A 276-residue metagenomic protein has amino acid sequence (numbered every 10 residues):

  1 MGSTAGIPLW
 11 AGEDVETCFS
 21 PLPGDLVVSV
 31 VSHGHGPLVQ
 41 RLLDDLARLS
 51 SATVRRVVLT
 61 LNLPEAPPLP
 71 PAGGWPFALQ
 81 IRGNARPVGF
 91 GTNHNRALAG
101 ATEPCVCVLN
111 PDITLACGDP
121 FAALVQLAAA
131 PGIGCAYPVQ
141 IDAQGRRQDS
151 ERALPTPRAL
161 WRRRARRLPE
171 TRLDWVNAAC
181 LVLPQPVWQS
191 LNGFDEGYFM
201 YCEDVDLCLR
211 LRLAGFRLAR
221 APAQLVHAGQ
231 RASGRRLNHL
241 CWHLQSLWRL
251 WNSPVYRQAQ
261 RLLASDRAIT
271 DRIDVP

Functional and structural regions predicted by a protein language model:
H35-S50: Short, well-formed alpha-helical segments that are part of the catalytic scaffolds of diverse glycosyltransferases
V54-E65, Q80-N84: Short beta-strand/loop segment that forms part of the nucleotide-sugar
N84-A101: Glycine-rich, basic loop-to-helix element that forms the pyrophosphate-binding segment of sugar-nucleotide handling
V106: Short aromatic/hydrophobic "clamp" motif used to bind/position activated sugar donors
C117-Q148: Conserved donor NDP-sugar-binding/catalytic core segment of glycosyltransferases
L154-D174, A178: Short, flexible, basic/aromatic active-site loop/helix in glycosyltransferases
W175-Q224: A short, conserved alpha-helix in the catalytic core of glycosyltransferases
C208, R220-L237, L250: Active-site donor/metal-binding and catalytic loop motifs of nucleotide-sugar-dependent glycosylation enzymes
